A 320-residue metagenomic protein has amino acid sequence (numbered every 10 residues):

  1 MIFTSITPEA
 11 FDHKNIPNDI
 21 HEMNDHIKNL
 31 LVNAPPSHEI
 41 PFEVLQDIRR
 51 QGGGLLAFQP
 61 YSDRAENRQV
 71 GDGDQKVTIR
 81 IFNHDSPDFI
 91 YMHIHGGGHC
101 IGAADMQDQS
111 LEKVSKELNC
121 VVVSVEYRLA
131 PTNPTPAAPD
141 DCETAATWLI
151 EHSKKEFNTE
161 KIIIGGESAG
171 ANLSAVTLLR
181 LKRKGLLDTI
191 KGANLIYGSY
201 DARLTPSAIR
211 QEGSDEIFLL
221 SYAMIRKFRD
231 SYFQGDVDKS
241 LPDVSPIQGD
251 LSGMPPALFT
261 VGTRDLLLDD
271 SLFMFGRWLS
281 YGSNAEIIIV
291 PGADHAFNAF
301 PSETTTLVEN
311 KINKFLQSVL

Functional and structural regions predicted by a protein language model:
M1-F82, L320: A glycine/proline-hinged amphipathic helix-loop "lid/cap" segment that gates access to hydrophobic ligand pockets
D88-G97: Short beta-strand element of the alpha/beta-hydrolase
D105-S124: Short amphipathic alpha-helix adjacent to the substrate-entry channel of hydrolases
N133-S153: Alpha/beta-hydrolase active-site loop
E156-S168: Alpha/beta-hydrolase fold nucleophile elbow
L179-V237: Hydrolase active-site cap/lid region
F259-V261: Short beta-strand/loop motif that positions the catalytic acidic residue of the alpha/beta-hydrolase fold
P301-L320: Catalytic active-site module of serine/aspartate enzymes centered on a nucleophile-bearing elbow/loop
